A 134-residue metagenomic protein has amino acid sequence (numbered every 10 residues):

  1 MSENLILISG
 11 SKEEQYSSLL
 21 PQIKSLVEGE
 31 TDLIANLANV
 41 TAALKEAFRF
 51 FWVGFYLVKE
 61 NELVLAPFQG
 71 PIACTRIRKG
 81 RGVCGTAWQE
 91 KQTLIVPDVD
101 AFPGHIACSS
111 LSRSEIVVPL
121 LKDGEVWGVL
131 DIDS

Functional and structural regions predicted by a protein language model:
M1-P67: Intrinsically disordered, low-complexity terminal regulatory regions
A47, A107-S112: Short loop/turn motifs at secondary-structure junctions and domain boundaries
F50, E115, W127: Short coil/loop residues immediately preceding or within conserved phosphate-binding loops of NTP-utilizing enzyme
V58-C108: Regulatory sensory and allosteric helical modules in signal-transduction proteins and certain transcription factors
S114-L121: A short, aliphatic-rich beta-strand micro-motif
V129-S134: Short beta-strand-to-loop transition segments that serve as allosteric relay/switch motifs in sensory/regulatory domains
